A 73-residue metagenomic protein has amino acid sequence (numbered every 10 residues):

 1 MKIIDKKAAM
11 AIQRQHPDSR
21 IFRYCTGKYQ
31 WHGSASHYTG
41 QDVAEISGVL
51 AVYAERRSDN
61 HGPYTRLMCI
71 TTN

Functional and structural regions predicted by a protein language model:
M1, A11, Q41-V43: Low-complexity, intrinsically disordered or weakly predicted helical/coil tracts enriched in serine/threonine
M1-I4, S47: Generic alpha-helix initiation/capping and coil-helix boundary signal
I3-D18: N-terminal acidic leader/helix
D18-N73: Acidic, low-complexity, intrinsically disordered interaction modules
